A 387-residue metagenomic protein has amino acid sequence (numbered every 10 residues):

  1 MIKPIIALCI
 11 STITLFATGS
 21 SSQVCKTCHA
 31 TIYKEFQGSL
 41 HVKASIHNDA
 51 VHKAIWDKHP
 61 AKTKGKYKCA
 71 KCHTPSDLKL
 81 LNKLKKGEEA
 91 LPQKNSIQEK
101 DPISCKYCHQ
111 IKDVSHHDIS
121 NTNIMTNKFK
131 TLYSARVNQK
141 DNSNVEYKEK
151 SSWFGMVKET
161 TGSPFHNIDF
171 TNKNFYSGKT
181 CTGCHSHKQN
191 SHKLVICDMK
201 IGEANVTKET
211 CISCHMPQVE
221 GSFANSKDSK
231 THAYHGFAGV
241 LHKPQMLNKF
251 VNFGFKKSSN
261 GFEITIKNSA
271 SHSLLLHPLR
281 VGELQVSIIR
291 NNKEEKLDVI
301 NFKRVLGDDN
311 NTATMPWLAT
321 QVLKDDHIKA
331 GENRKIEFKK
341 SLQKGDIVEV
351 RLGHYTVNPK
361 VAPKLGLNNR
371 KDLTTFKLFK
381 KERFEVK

Functional and structural regions predicted by a protein language model:
I2-L15: Sec-dependent N-terminal signal peptides
P4-A7, H41, K257-S258: Short hydrophobic/aromatic-rich motifs at helix boundaries and adjacent loops
I10, I46, F154-E159, N260-E263 (+1 more regions): Short amphipathic alpha-helical segments, especially helix-boundary/capping motifs
T12, S20-Q23, T31, Y176-K179 (+4 more regions): Generic structural microfeature
A17-D101, K106-Y176, T180-A204: Sequence context of c-type cytochrome heme-c attachment sites
V206-K208, S213, P217-K387: Short, conserved sequence motifs used for protein processing/export or organelle targeting and for catalysis
